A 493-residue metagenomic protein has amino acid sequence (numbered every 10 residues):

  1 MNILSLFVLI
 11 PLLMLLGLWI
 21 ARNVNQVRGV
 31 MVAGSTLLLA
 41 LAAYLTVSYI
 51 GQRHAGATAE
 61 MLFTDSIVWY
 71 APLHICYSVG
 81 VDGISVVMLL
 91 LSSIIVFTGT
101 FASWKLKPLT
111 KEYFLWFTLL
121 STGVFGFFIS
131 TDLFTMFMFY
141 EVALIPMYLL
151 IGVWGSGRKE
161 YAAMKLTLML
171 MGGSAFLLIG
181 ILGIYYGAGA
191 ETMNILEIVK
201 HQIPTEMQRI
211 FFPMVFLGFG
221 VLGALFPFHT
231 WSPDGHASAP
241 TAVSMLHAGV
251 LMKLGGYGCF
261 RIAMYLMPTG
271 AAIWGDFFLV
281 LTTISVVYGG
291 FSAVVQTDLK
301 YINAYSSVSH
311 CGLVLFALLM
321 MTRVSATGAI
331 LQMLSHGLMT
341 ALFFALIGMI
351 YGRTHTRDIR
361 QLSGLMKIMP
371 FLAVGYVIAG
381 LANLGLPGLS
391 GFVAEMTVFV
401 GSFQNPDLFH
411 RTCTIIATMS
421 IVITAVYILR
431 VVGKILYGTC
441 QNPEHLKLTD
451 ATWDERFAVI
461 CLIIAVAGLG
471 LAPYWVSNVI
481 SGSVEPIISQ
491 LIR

Functional and structural regions predicted by a protein language model:
N2-I3, L18-F101, K105-L115, E191-E197 (+1 more regions): Transmembrane helix-loop-helix hairpins at membrane boundaries of multipass inner-membrane proteins
S5-I20, V32-L45, L89-S103, L120-T122 (+5 more regions): Central hydrophobic cores of alpha-helical transmembrane segments in multi-pass inner-membrane proteins across all
N25-T36, Y161-M171, M369-V374, W453-C461: Alpha-helical transmembrane segments and their helix-start/interface "positive-inside/aromatic belt" motifs in integral
A33-I50, L170-I181, L372, Y376-L384 (+2 more regions): Hydrophobic alpha-helical membrane-insertion segments
T98-W104, T122-F134, M147-K434: Hydrophobic transmembrane alpha-helices and their helix-loop junctions in integral membrane proteins
F101-W116, T241, G249, E444-D454: Cytoplasmic juxtamembrane regions at transmembrane-helix boundaries
E141: Short phosphate-coordinating micro-motif centered on Lys-Gly-acidic
M369-F371, I428-R493: Cytoplasmic/organellar membrane-interface segments at the starts of transmembrane helices in multi-pass inner-membrane
